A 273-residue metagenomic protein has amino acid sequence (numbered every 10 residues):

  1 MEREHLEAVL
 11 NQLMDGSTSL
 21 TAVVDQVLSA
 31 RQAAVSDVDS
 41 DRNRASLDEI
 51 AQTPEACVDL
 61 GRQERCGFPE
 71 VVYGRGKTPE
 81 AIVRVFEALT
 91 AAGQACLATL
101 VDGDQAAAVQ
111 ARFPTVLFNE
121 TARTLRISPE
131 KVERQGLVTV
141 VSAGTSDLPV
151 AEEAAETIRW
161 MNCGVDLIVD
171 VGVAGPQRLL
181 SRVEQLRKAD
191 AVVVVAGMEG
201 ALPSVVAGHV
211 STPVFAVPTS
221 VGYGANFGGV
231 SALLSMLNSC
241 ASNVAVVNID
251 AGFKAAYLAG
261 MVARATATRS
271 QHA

Functional and structural regions predicted by a protein language model:
M1-D102, A107, R112, V116: Long amphipathic alpha-helical segments
E80-I82, D147-E152, P176-Q177, A196-V206 (+2 more regions): Short glycine/serine/threonine-rich phosphate/pyrophosphate-binding segments that cradle anionic phosphate groups
R112-P114, H209-V210, C240-S242: Short, structured coil segments at secondary-structure junctions
A122-R126, G164-Q185, V230-S231, V247: Glycine-rich oxoanion-binding loops at beta->alpha junctions
Q135-R178: Glycine-rich phosphate/diphosphate-binding loop of Rossmann-like nucleotide-binding domains
S142, E184-R187, V221, A225-A273: C-terminal binding/interaction regions
S181-T219: Glycine-rich phosphate-binding loop
